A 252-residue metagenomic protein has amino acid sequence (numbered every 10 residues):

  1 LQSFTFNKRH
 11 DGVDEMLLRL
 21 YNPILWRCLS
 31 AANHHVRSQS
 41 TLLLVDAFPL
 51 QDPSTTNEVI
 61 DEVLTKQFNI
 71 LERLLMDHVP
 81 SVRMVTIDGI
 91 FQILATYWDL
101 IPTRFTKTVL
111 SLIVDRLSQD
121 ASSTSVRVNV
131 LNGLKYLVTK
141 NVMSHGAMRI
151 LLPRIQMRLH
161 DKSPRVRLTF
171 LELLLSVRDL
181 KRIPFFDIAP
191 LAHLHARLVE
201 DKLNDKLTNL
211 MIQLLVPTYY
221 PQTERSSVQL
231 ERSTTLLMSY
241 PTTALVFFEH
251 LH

Functional and structural regions predicted by a protein language model:
L1-S81, V85-I93, Y97: Alpha-solenoid helical-repeat scaffolds
F4-T5, L43-Q51, T86-Y97, V130-N141 (+4 more regions): Hydrophobic residues within the alpha-helices of tandem HEAT/HEAT-like
E15-C28, S54-L74, L100-S118, M143-L159 (+2 more regions): HEAT/HEAT-like alpha-solenoid repeats
A32-N33, H78-V79, A121-S123, K162-S163 (+1 more regions): Short inter-helical turns and helix N-cap capping residues of alpha-solenoid HEAT/ARM repeat scaffolds
P80-V82, I101, S122-V126, V142-H145 (+1 more regions): Alpha-helix boundary/capping segments in eukaryotic regulatory proteins
D201-T218, Q222-L251: Eukaryote-biased recognition of long, low-complexity, charge-rich segments
